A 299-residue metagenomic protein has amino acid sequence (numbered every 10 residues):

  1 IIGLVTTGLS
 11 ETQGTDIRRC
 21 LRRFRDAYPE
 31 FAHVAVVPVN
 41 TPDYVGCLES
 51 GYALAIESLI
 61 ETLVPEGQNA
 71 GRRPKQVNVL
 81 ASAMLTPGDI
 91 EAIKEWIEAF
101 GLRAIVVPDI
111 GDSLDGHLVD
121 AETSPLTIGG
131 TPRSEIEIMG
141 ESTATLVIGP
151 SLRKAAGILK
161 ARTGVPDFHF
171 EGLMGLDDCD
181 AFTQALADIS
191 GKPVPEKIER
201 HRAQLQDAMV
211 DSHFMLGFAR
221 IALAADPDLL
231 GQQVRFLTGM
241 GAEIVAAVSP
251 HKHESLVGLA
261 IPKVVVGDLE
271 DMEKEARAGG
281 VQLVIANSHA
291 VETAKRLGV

Functional and structural regions predicted by a protein language model:
I1-V299: An N-terminal assembly and electron-transfer interface module characteristic of large anaerobic redox and radical
